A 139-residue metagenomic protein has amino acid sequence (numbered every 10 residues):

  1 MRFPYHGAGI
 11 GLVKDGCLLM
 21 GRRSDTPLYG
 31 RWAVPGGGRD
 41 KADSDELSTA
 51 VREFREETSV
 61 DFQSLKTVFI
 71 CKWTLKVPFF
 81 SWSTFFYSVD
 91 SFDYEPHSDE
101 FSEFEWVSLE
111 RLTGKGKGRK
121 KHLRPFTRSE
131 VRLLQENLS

Functional and structural regions predicted by a protein language model:
M1, G21-R22, E110, L123: Short, intrinsically disordered low-complexity segments
M1, L138-S139: Short, Lys/Arg-enriched, disordered terminal segments
M1-L19, D40, F86: Conserved N-terminal beta-strand and adjoining loop/helix that marks the start of the Nudix/MutT-like hydrolase domain
F3-Y5, V13, P27, V77-F80 (+1 more regions): A generic fold-level signal
G11, P27-L28, F92, N137: Intrinsically disordered, low-complexity segments enriched in polar/charged small residues
K14-E56: Conserved Nudix-box catalytic region and its N-terminal flanking loop in Nudix hydrolases and closely related
R39-S129, L134-N137: Unchanged
